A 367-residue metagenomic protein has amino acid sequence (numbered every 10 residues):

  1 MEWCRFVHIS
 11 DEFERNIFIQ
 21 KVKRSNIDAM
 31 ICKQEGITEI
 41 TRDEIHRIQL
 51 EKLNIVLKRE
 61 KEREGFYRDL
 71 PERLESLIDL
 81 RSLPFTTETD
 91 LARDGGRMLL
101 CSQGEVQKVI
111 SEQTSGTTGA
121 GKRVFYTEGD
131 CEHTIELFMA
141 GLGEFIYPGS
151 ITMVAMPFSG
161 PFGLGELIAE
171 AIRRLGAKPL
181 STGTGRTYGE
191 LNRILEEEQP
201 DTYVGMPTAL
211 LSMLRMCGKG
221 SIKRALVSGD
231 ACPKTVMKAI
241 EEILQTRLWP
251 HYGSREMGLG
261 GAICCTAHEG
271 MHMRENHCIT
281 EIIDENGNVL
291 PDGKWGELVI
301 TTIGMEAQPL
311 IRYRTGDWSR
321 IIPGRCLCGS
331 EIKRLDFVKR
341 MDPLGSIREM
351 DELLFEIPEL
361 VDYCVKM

Functional and structural regions predicted by a protein language model:
M1-E44, E51, K178-M367: Active-site glycine/GP-rich loop and adjacent strand/helix microenvironment that borders small-molecule binding pockets
M1-Q113, G119-H133, A140, N286: Nucleotide 5′-phosphate-binding alpha/beta core
K58, D69, E170, R174 (+3 more regions): Surface-exposed charge patches
K108, C131, P157-G160, T208-A209: Short glycine-enriched loops at secondary-structure junctions
T114-S115, I172, T280: Hydrophobic alpha-helical segments that mediate membrane insertion or helix-helix packing
T118-H133, A169-E170, G176-K178, P200-D201 (+1 more regions): Acidic/glycine-enriched edge-of-secondary-structure segments
I135-I151, T187-Q199: Conserved ATP-dependent adenylate/AMP-binding module captured primarily in the ANL superfamily
L142-A177: Conserved AMP-binding loop of ANL adenylate-forming enzymes
